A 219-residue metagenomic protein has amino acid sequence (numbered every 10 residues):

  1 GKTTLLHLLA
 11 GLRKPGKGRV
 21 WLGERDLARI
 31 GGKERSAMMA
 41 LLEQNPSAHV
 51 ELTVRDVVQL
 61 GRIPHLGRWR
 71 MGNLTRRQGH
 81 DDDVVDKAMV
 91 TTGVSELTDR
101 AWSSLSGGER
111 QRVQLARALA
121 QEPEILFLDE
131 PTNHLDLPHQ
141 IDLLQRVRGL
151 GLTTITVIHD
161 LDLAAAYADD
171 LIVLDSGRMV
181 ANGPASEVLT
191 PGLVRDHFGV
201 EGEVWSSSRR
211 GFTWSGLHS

Functional and structural regions predicted by a protein language model:
A10: Helix-to-loop junction immediately C-terminal to a conserved catalytic motif
G18-R29, R35: Conserved ABC transporter NBD signature motif
Q59, L74-L97: Conserved ABC ATPase "signature" region
A120-E124: A short, proline-enriched helix->beta-strand linker immediately N-terminal to the Walker B motif in ABC-type P-loop
L126-E130, L135: Catalytic Walker B motif of ABC-type/P-loop ATPase nucleotide-binding domains
P191-S219: ABC ATPase nucleotide-binding domains
